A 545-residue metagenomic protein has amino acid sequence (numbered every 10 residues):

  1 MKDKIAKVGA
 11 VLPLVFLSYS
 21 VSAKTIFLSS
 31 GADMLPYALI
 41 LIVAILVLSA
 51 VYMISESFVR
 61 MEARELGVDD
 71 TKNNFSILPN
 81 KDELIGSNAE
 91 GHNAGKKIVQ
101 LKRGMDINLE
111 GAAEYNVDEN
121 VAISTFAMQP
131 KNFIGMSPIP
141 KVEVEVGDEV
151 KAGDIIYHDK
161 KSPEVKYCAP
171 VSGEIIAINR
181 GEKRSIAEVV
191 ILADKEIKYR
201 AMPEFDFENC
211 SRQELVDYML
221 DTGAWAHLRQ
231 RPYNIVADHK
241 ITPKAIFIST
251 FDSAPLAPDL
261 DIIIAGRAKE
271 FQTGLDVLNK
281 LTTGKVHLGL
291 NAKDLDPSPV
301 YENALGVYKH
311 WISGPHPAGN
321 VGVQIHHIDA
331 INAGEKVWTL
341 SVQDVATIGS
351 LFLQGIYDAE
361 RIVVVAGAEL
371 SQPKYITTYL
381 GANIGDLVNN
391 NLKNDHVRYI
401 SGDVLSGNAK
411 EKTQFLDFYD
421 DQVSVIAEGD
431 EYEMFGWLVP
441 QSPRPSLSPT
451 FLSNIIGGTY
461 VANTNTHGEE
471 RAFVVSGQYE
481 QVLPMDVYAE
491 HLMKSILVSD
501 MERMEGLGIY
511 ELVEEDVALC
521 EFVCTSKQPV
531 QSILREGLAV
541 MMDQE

Functional and structural regions predicted by a protein language model:
M1-A23: N-terminal secretory/membrane targeting signals
K24-N74, P163-V165, N179-E545: Buried, small/hydrophobic-residue-enriched core segments of structured protein domains
I54-E143, I312: N-terminal, Lys/Arg-enriched amphipathic/low-complexity engagement segments that precede the first folded domain
I139-E149, G153: Short histidine-centered loop motifs in beta-beta connectors
V150, I156-Y157, I384: Generic structural signal for buried aliphatic residues
D154, D159-K161, N179: Conserved "cap/hinge" positions at secondary-structure junctions
E164-S172: Short coil-to-beta-strand transition motifs
